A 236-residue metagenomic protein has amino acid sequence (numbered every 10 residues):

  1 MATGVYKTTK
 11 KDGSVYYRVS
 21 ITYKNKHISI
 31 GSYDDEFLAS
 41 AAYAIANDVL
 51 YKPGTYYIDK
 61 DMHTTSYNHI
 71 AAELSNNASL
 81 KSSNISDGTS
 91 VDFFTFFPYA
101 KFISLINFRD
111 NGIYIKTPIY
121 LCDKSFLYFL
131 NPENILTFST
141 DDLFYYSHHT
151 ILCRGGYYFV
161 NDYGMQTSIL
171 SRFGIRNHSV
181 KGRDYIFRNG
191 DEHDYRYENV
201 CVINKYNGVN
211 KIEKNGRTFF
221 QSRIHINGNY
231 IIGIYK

Functional and structural regions predicted by a protein language model:
M1-S14, D61-G216: Basic K/R-rich, polyanion-interacting modules in nucleoproteins and related proteins
V5-H27, E213-Y230: Short aromatic-glycine-(Arg/Gly/Cys) micro-motifs in beta-strand/loop hairpins
V19, A39-N47, S222, K236: An aromatic-rich alpha-helical recognition segment common to small helix-rich domains
K26-F37, N229-K236: A short, exposed loop/beta-hairpin motif centered on an aromatic-Gly-Thr core
G31-I85: J-domain (Hsp40/DnaJ) module recognition
